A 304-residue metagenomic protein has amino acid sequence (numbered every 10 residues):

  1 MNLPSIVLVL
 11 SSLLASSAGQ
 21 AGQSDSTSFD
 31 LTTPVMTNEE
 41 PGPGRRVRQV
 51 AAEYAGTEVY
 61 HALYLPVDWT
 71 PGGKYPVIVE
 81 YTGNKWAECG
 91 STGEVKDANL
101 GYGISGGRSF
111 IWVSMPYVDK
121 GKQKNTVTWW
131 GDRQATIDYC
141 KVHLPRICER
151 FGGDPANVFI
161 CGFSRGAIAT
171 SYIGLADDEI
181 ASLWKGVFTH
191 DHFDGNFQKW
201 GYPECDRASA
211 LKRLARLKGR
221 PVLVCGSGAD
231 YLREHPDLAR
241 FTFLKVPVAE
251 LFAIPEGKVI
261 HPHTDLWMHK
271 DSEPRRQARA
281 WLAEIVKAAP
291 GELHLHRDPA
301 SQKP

Functional and structural regions predicted by a protein language model:
S5-A15: Bacterial N-terminal signal peptides
G19-P76, F110, V246-A249, A289-P304: A domain-start/cap signature at the N-terminus of enzymes
V67-G73, N125-R165, D178: Gly/Ser-rich "nucleophile elbow"/oxyanion-hole loop immediately N-terminal to the catalytic nucleophile in hydrolases
G73-Y75, E88-E94, Q123-T128, Y172-I173 (+2 more regions): Short, solvent-exposed loop/turn and secondary-structure capping segments
P76, S109-F110, N157, K185: Alpha/beta-hydrolase fold active-site loops
V77, Y81-V142: Active-site machinery of serine-nucleophile hydrolases
A167-E179: Short glycine-enriched nucleophile-adjacent loop and the immediately C-terminal alpha-helix near the catalytic center
E179-E273: The feature captures the conserved acid-bearing segment of alpha/beta-hydrolase catalytic domains
